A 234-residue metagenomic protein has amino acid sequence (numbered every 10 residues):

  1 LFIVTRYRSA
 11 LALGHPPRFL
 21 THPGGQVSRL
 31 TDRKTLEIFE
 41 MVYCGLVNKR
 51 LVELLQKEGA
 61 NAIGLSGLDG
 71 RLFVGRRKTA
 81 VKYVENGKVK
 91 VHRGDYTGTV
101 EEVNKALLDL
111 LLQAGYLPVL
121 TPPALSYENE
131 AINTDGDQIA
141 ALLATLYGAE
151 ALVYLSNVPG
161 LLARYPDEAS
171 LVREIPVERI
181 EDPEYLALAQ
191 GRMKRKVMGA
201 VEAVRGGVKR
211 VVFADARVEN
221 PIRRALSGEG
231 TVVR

Functional and structural regions predicted by a protein language model:
L1-R234: C-terminal catalytic "cap/lid" subdomain
